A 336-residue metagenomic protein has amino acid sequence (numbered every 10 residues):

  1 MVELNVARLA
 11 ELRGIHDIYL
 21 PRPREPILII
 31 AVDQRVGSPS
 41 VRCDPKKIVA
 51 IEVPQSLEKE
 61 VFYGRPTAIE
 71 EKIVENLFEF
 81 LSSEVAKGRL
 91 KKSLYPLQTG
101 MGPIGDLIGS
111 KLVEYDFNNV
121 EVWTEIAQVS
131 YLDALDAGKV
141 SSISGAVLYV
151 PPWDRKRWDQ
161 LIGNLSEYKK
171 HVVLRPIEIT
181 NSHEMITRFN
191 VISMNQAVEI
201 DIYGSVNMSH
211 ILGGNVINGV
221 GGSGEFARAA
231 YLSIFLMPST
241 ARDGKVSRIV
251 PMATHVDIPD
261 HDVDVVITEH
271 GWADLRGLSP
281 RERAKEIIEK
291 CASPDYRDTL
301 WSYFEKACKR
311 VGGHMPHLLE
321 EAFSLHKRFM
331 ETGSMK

Functional and structural regions predicted by a protein language model:
M1-T99, P103-E125, V129-K336: Conserved phosphate- and dinucleotide-binding cores of soluble alpha/beta proteins, encompassing both enzyme active
